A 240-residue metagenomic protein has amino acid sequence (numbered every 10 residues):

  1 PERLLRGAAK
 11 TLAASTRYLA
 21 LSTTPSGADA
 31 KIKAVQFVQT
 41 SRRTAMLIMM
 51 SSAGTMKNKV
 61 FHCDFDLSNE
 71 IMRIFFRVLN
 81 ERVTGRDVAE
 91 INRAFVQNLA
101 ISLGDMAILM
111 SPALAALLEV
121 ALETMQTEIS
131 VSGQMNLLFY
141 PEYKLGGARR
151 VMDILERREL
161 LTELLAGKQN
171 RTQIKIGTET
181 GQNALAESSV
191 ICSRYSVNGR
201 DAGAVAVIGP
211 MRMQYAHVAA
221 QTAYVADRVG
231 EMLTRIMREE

Functional and structural regions predicted by a protein language model:
P1-E240: Intrinsically disordered, acidic Ser/Thr/Pro-rich low-complexity regulatory segments
